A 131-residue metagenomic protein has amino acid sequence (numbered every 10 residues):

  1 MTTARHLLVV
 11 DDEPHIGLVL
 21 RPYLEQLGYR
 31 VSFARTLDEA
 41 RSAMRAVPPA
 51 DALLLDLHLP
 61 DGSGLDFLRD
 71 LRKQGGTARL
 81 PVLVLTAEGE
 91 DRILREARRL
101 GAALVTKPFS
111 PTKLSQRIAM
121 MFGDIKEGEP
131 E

Functional and structural regions predicted by a protein language model:
M1-L8, T112-E131: Non-catalytic signal-transmission and effector/linker regions of two-component phosphorelay proteins
G17, P60: The feature encodes the CheY-like receiver
L18-Q26: Charged docking surfaces used in two-component/phosphorelay signaling
F33-A52: Acidic, metal-coordinating helix/loop segments flanking the phosphotransfer/catalytic sites of two-component signaling
R35-T36, S63-D66: Acidic catalytic/metal-coordinating carboxylates
D56-L57, T86: Active-site residues of response regulator receiver
L65-A78: Short amphipathic alpha-helix used as the core "switch/output" element in two-component signaling
D66, E88-T106, Q116: Alpha4 helix (beta4-alpha4-beta5 surface) of REC/receiver domains from two-component response regulators
